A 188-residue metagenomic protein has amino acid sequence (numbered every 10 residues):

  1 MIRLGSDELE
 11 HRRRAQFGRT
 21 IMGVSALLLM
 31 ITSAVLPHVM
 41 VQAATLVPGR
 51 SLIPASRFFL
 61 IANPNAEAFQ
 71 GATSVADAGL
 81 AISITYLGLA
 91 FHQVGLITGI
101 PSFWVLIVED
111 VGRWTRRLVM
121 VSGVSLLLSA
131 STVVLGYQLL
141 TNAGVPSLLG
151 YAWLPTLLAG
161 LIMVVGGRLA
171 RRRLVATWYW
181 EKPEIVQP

Functional and structural regions predicted by a protein language model:
M1-P54, P188: Cytosolic juxtamembrane helix and N-cap/initiation of the first transmembrane helix
R14-F17, V35-Q42, S83-A90, S131-L139 (+3 more regions): Alpha-helical transmembrane segments in eukaryotic/viral proteins
T20-L27, Q93-L96, M120-G123, P155-L157: Hydrophobic H-region at the start of alpha-helical membrane spans
A26-L29, S83-V105: Hydrophobic alpha-helical transmembrane segments
L29-L36, T98-V105, T132-L135, I162-L169: Residue-level signal for alpha-helical transmembrane segments in multi-pass membrane proteins
V35-Y86, P146: Long, glycine/tryptophan/cysteine-rich extracytoplasmic
I107-T115: Membrane-interface helix-boundary motifs at transmembrane edges
V119-P188: Alpha-helical transmembrane segments of multi-pass integral membrane proteins, characterized by long hydrophobic
